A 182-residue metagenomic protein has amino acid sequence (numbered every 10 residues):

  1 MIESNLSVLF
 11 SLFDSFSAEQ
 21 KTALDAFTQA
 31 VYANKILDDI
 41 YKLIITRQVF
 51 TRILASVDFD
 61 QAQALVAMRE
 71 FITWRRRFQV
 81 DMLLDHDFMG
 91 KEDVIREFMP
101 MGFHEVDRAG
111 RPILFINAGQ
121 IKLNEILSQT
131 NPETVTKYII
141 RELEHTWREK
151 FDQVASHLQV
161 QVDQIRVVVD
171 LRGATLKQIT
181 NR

Functional and structural regions predicted by a protein language model:
M1-R182: SEC14/CRAL-TRIO lipid-binding/transfer domains and related phosphoinositide-recognition modules that form deep
